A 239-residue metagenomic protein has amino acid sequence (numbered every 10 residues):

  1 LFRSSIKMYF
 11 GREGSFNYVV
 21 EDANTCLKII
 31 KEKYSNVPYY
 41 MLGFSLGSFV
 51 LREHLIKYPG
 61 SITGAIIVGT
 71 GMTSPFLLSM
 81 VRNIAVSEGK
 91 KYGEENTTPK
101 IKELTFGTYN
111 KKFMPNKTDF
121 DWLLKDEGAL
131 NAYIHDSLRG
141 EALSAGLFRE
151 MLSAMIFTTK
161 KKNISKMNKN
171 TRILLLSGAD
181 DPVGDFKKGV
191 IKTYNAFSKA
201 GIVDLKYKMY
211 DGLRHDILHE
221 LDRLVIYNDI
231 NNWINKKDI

Functional and structural regions predicted by a protein language model:
E21-V37: Conserved acidic catalytic loop of the alpha/beta-hydrolase fold
G43-S45: Conserved alpha/beta-hydrolase "nucleophile elbow" surrounding the catalytic nucleophile
E53-L138: Alpha/beta-hydrolase-fold enzymes
R139, L143-S165: Active-site nucleophile elbow and catalytic-triad environment of alpha/beta-hydrolase enzymes
L175-S177: Short beta-strand/loop motif that positions the catalytic acidic residue of the alpha/beta-hydrolase fold
P182-K192: Conserved alpha/beta-hydrolase "acid-adjacent" motif
A200, D204-I239: Catalytic active-site module of serine/aspartate enzymes centered on a nucleophile-bearing elbow/loop
